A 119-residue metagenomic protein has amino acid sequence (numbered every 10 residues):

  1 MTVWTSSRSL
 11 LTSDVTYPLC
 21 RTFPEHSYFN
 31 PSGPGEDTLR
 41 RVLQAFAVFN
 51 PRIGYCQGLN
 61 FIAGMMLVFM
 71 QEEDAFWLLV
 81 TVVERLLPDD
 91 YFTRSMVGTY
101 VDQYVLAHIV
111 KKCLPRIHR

Functional and structural regions predicted by a protein language model:
M1-R119: Helix-rich, well-folded core regions that mediate interactions or catalysis
